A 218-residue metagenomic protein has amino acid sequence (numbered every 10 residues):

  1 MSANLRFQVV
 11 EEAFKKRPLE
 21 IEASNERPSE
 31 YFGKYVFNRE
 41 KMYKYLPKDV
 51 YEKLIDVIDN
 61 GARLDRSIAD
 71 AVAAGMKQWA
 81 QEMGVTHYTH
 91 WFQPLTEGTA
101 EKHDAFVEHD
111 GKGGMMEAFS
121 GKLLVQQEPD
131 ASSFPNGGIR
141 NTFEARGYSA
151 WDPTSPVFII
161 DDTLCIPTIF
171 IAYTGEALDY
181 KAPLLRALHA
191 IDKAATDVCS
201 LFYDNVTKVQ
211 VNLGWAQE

Functional and structural regions predicted by a protein language model:
M1-I21, T196-D204, N212, Q217: Intrinsic disorder/low-complexity detector
S2-A13, L19-A23, N141-T163: N-terminal hydrophobic targeting/anchoring segments and the immediately downstream early-domain regions of hydrolases
A13-G121, V125-N141: Histidine/acidic residue-rich metal-binding segments in metalloenzymes
F143-E218: Glycine-rich, acidic/polar active-site loops that bind/position phosphate-bearing ligands
